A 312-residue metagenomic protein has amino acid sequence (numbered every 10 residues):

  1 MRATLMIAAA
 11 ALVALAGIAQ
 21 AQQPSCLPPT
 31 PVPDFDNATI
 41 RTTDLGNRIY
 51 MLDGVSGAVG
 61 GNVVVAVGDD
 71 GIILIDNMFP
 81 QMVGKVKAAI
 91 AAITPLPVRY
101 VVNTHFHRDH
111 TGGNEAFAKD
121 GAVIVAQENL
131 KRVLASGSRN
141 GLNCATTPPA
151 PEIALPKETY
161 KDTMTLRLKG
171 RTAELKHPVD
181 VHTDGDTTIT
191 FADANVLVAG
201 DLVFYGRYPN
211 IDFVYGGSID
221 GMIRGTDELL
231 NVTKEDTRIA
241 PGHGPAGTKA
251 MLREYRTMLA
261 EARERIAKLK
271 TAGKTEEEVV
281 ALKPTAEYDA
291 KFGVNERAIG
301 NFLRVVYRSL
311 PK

Functional and structural regions predicted by a protein language model:
M1-L5: Positively charged n-region of N-terminal signal peptides that target proteins for export
M6-G17: Bacterial N-terminal signal peptides
A19-P33, N231-D236, P245-K312: Accessory terminal helices/loops
R41-I90, T187-G200: Conserved beta-strand hairpin/beta-sheet module of binuclear metal-dependent hydrolase folds, prominently
D44, A88-R167, D184: Active-site HxH/HxHxD metal-binding segment of metal-dependent hydrolases
G46, V63, V83-K87, N114 (+9 more regions): Extracytoplasmic/secreted envelope proteins and their assembly/folding machinery, especially bacterial periplasmic
R48, A66, D76, I90 (+10 more regions): Divalent metal-coordination and catalytic microenvironments
G71-L74, F79-Q81, T165, T172 (+2 more regions): Metallo-beta-lactamase
